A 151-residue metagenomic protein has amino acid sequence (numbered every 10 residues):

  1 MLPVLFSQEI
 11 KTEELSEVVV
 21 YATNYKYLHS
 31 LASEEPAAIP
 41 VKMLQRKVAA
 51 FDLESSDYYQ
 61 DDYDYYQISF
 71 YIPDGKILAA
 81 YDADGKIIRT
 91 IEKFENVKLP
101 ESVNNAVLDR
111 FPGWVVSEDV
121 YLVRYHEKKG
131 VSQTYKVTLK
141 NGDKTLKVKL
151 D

Functional and structural regions predicted by a protein language model:
L5-Y58: Sec-dependent signal peptide cleavage junction
A22-Y25, A83-K86, D143-K144: Short coil turn/linker residues within repeat-based beta-strand modules
A38-A79, R124, K128-V148: Exposed beta-strand-loop-beta-strand "reactive/processing" segments of non-cytosolic proteins
F51, G113-R124: Charged, amphipathic alpha-helical segments
A79-S117: Long, charged/polar, surface-exposed segments that mediate recognition or autoinhibition
